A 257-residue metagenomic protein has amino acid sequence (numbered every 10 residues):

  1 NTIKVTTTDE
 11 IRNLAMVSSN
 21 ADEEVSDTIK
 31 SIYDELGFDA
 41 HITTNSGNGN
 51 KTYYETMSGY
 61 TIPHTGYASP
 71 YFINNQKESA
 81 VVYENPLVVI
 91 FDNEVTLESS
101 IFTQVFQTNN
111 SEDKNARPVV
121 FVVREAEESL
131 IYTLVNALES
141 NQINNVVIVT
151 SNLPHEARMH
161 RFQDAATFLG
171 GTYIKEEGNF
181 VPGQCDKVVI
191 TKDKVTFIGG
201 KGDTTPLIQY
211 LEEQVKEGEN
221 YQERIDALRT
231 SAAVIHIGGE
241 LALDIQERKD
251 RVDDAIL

Functional and structural regions predicted by a protein language model:
N1-L257: Long, structured protein-protein interaction/assembly regions in large complexes
